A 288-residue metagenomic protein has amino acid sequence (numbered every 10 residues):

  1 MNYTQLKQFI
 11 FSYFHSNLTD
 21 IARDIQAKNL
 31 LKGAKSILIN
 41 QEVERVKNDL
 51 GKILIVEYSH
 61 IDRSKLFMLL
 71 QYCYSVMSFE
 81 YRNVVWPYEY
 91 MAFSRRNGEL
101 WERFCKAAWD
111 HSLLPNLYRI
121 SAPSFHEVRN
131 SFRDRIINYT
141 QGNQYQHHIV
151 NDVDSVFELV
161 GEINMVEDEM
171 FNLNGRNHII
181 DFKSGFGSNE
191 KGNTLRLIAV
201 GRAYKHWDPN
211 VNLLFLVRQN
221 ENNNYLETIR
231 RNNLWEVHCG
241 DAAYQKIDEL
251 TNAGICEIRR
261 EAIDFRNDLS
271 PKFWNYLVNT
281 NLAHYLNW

Functional and structural regions predicted by a protein language model:
M1-D110: Nuclease-adjacent, charged terminal/linker segments that flank catalytic cores
W109, E167-G185: Conserved catalytic cores of phosphodiester-cleaving nucleases, focusing on short active-site segments
H111-F125: Short, well-structured beta-strand/strand-turn elements
S121-L173: Active-site metal-binding core of divalent-cation-utilizing nuclease and nuclease-like domains
I179, F215-L216: Structural beta-sheet core signal
F186-R196, N224-Y225: Active-site-adjacent loop/helix micro-motif of nuclease/hydrolase catalytic cores
R202-N210: Arginine/glycine-rich "motif VI" loop of SF2 helicases in the C-terminal RecA-like domain
L216-W288: Domain-level recognition of nuclease-like catalytic cores that cleave nucleotide substrates
